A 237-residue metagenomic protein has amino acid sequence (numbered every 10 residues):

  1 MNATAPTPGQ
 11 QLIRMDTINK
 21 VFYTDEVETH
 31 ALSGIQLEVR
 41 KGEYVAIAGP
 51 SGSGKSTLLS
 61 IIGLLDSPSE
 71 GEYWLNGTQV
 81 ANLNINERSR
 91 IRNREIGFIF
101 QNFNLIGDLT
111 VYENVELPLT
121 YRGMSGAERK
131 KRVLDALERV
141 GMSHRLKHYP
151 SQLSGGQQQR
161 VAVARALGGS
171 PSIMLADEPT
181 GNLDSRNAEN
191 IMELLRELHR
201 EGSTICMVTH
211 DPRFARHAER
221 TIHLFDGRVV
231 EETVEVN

Functional and structural regions predicted by a protein language model:
M1-V21, E231-N237: ABC-family P-loop ATPase nucleotide-binding domain
Q11-L224: ABC family nucleotide-binding domain
T221-T233: H-loop (His-switch) and adjacent beta-strand-loop-beta switch element of ABC-type ATPase nucleotide-binding domains
